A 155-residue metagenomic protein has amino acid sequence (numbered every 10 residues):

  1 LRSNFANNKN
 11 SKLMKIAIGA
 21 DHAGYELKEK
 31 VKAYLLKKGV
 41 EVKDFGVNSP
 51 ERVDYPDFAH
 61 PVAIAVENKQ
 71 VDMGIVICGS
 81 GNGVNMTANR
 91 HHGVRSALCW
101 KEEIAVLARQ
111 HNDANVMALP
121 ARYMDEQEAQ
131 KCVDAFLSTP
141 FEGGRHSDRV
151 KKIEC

Functional and structural regions predicted by a protein language model:
L1-L13: Short, Lys/Arg-enriched N-terminal segments with co-localized hydrophobic residues within the first ~10-30 amino acids
K15-I16, V71-G74, G93-R95: Short active-site oxyanion
A17-G19, A23, E102-C155: C-terminal binding/interaction regions
I18-K37: Glycine-rich phosphate/diphosphate-binding loop of Rossmann-like nucleotide-binding domains
Y34-E41, G93: Short helix-loop-beta junction
E41-R52: A short beta-strand-loop structural module common to alpha/beta enzyme folds
F58-V76, S80: Short, structured active-site "lid" loops
V76-R122: Mid-chain, well-packed structural core segment of small domains
